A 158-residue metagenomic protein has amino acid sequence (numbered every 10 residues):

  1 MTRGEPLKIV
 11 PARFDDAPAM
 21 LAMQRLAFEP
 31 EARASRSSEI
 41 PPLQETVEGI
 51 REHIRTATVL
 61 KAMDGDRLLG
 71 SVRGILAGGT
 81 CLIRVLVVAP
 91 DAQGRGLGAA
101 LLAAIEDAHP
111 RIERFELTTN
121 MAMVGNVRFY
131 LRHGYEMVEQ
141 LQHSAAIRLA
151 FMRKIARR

Functional and structural regions predicted by a protein language model:
K8-A22: A short beta-loop-alpha structural element at the N-terminal edge of CoA-dependent acyl/N-acetyltransferase catalytic
L21-I50: Conserved GNAT-fold acetyl-CoA-binding loop/helix
E48-K61: A short helix-loop-beta-strand connector motif used in the catalytic cores of GNAT acetyltransferases and, in some
K61, L86-Q93, T119-M121: A short, internal acetyl-CoA/4′-phosphopantetheine-binding micro-motif in the GNAT/acyltransferase core
K61, R67-I75, L82-V87: Conserved beta-strand in the GNAT
V88, G94-D107, R128, R132: Conserved acetyl-CoA-binding loop-helix of GNAT-fold acetyltransferases
H109-N120: Conserved GNAT acetyl-CoA-binding A-motif
P110, L131-Q140: Conserved acetyl-CoA-binding loop of GNAT-fold acetyltransferases
